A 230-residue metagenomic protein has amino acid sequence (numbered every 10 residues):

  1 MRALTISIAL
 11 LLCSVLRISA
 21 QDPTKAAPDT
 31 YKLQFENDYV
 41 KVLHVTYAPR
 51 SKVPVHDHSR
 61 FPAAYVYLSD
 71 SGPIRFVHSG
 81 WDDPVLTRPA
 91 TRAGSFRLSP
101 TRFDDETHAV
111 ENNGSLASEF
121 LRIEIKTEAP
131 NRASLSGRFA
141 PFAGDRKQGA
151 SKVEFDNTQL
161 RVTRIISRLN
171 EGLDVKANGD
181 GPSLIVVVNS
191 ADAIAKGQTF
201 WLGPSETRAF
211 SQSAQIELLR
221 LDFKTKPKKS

Functional and structural regions predicted by a protein language model:
M1-T5: Positively charged n-region of N-terminal signal peptides that target proteins for export
S7-R17: Bacterial N-terminal signal peptides
F35-Y39, S79-D104, D192-T207: Short acidic-glycine-tyrosine-enriched beta hairpin
Y47-R50, S167-N170, K196-Q198, P204-S205: Tight coil/turn sites that cap or link beta-strands
R60-G80, V175-A195: Glycine- and acidic-residue-biased ligand/ion/polar-headgroup-sensing regions
R102-E128, D180-G181, G203-K229: Ligand-binding loop in jelly-roll beta-barrel domains
A109-R161: Surface-exposed beta-loop interaction hotspot
